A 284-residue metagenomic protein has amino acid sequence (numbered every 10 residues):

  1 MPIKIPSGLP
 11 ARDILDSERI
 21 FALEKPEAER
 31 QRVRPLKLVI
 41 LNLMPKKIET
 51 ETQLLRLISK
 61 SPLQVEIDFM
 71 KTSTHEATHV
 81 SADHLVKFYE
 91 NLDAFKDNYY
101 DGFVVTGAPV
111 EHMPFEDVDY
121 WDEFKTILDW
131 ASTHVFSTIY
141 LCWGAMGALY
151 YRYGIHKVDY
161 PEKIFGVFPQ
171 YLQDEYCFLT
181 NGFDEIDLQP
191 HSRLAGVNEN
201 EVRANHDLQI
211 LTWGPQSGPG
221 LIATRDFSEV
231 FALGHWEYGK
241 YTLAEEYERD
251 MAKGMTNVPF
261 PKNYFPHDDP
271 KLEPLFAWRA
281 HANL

Functional and structural regions predicted by a protein language model:
M1-T74, Y89-F95, Y99, V167 (+1 more regions): Amide-donor transfer/coupling interface in amidating biosynthetic enzymes
Q53-L55, H84, D117-Y120, Y153-H156 (+2 more regions): Short, glycine/charged-enriched secondary-structure capping and boundary segments
S73-V86: N-terminal beta-loop-helix "entrance" segment that forms/cooperates in small-molecule cofactor or anionic ligand
V105-D174: Cysteine-nucleophile active-site neighborhood
